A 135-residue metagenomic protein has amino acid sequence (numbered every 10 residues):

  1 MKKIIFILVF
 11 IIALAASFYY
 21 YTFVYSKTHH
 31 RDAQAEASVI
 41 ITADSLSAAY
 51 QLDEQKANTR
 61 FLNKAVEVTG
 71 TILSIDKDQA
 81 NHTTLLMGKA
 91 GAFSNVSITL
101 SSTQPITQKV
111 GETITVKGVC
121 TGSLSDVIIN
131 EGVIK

Functional and structural regions predicted by a protein language model:
K2-K135: OB-fold and OB-like single-stranded nucleic-acid-recognition modules and their adjacent interaction interfaces
